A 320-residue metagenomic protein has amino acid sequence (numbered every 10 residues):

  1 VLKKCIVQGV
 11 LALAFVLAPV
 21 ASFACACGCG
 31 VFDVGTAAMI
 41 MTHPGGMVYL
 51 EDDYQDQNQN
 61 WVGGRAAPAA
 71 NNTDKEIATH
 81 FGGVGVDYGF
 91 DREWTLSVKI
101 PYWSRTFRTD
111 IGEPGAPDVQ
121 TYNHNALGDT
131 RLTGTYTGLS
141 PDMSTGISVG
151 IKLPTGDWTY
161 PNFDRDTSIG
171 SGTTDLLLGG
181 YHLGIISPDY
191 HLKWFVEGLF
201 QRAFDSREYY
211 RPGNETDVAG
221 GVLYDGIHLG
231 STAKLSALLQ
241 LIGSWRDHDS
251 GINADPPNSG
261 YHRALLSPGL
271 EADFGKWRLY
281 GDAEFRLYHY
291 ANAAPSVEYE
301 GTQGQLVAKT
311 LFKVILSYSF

Functional and structural regions predicted by a protein language model:
A21-P68: Outer-membrane beta-barrel biogenesis signature
T36-A38, L50-D52, V84-Y88, V98 (+7 more regions): Residues on the lipid-exposed face of transmembrane beta-strands in outer-membrane beta-barrel proteins
T42-P44, E76-G82, H124-T130, M143 (+5 more regions): Residues that define the transmembrane beta-barrel architecture of outer-membrane proteins
G46, E93-L96, P141-T145, D189-W194 (+2 more regions): Repeated loop/turn-to-beta-strand initiation elements of outer-membrane beta-barrel proteins
G46-D56, V98-Y102, I147-L153, W194-F200 (+3 more regions): Transmembrane beta-barrel strands of outer-membrane/channel proteins
Y54-F81, D166, G301: Surface-exposed strand-loop-strand hairpins of Gram-negative outer-membrane beta-barrel proteins
W61-G63, A69-A70, E208-F320: Outer membrane beta-barrel transmembrane domains
S104-G213, G301, A308-K309: Outer-membrane pore/translocation modules
